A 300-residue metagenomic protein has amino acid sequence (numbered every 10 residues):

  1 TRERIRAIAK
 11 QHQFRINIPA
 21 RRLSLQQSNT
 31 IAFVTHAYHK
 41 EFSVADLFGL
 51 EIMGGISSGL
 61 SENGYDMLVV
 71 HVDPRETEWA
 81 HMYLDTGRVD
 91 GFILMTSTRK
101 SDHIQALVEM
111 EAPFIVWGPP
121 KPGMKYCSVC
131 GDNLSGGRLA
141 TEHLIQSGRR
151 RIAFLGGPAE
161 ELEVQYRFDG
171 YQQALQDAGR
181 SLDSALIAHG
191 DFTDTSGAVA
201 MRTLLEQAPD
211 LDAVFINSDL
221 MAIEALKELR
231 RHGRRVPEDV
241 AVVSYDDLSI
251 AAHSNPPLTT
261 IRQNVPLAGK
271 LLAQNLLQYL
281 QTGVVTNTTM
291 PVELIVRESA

Functional and structural regions predicted by a protein language model:
T1-N29: N-terminal helix-turn-helix DNA-binding module of bacterial transcription factors
Q11-N17, V72-T77, L226: Short gly/ser/thr-rich secondary-structure transition/capping motifs
Q26-E142, L204-E206, D210, L220: Alpha-helical recognition/docking segments in bacterial nutrient-uptake and carbohydrate-utilization systems
Y38-L50, V69-T77, V129-L139, L155-R202 (+4 more regions): Hinge/beta->alpha junction and helix N-cap segments in small-molecule ligand-binding domains
R151, L182-L186, V236-V242: Short acidic capping loops at alpha-helix termini that bridge into adjacent secondary structure
R202-A300: Flexible loop/turn connectors
